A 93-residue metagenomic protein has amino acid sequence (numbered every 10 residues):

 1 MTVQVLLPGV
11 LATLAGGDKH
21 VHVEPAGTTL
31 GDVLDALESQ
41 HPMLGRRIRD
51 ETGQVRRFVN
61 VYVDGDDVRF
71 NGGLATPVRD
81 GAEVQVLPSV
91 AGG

Functional and structural regions predicted by a protein language model:
M1-G92: Ubiquitin-like/PB1-type beta-grasp interaction modules and other compact soluble beta-rich domains
